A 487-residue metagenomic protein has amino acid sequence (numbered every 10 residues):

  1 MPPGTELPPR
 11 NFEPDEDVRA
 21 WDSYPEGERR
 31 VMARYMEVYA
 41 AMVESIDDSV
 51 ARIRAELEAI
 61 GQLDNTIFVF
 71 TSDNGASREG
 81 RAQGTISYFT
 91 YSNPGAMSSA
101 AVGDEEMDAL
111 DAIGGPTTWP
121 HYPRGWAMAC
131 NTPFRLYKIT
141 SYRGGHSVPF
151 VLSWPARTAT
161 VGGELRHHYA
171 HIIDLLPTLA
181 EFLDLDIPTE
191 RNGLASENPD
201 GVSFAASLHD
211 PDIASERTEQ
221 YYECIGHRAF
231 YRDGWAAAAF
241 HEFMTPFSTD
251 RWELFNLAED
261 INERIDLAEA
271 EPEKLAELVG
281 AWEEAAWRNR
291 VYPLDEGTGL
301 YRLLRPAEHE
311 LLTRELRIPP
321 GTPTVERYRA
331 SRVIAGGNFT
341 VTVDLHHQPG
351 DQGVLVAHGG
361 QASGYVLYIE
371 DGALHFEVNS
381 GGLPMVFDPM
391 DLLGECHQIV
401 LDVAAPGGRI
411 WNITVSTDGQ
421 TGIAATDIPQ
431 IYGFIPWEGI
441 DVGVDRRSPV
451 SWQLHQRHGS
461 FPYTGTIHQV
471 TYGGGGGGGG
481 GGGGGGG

Functional and structural regions predicted by a protein language model:
M1-Y24, R78-V148, R305-E308: Core domains of carbohydrate- and sulfate-ester-processing enzymes
G4-P14, S23-M32, R81, L175 (+12 more regions): Long, internal low-complexity/basic segments
M32-A41, R135-S141, T158-A170, I187-S196 (+5 more regions): Active-site rim elements
G115-H146, R157-L257: C-terminal cap/loop subdomain of S1 sulfatases and analogous C-terminal strand-loop tails that border
L257, H458-G477: Extracellular, beta-strand-rich glycan-interacting domains
V354-H375: Glycan-recognition/cleft segments
V378-Q398: Short, aromatic/His-centered strand-loop micro-motif at the edge of beta-sheets
A425-T464: Flexible glycan-contacting loops in extracellular carbohydrate-active proteins
